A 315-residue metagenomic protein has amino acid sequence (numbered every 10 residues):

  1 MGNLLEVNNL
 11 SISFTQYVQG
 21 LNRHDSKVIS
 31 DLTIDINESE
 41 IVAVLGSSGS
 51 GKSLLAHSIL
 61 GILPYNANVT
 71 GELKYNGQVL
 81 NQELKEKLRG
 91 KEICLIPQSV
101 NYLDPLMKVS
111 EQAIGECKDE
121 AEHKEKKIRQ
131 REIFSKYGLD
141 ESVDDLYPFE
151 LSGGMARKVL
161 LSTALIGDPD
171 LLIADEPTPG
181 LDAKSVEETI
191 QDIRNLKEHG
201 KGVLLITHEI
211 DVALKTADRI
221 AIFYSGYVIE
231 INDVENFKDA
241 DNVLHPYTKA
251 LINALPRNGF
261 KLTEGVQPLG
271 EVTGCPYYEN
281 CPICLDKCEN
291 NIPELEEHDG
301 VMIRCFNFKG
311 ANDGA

Functional and structural regions predicted by a protein language model:
M1-Y224, I229-D239, A311-A315: ABC transporter nucleotide-binding domains
V234-A315: Charged, flexible cofactor/metal-binding loops and thiol motifs
